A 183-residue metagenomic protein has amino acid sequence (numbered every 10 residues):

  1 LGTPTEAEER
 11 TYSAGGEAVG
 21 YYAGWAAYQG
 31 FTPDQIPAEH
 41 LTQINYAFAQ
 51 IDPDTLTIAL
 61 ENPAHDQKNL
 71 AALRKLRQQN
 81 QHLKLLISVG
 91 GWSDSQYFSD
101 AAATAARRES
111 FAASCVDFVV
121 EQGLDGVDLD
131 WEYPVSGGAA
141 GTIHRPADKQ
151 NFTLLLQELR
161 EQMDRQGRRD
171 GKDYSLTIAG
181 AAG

Functional and structural regions predicted by a protein language model:
G2-E9: Boundary at the C-terminal end of the N-terminal hydrophobic targeting segment
R10-V119, V135-S136, I143-E158: Glycan-recognition patch characteristic of GH18 chitinases/ENGases and related GlcNAc/peptidoglycan-binding proteins
I44, V127-L129: Hydrophobic residues within beta-strands of alpha/beta enzymes
L83-L85, V127, K172-L176: Residue-level recognition of the N-termini of beta-strands and the immediately preceding loop/turn
G90, E132-P134, A179-G183: An acidic- and aromatic-residue-enriched active-site/binding cleft used to recognize and process polar
K149-G183: Aromatic-lined carbohydrate-recognition surfaces of secreted/lumenal glycan-active proteins
